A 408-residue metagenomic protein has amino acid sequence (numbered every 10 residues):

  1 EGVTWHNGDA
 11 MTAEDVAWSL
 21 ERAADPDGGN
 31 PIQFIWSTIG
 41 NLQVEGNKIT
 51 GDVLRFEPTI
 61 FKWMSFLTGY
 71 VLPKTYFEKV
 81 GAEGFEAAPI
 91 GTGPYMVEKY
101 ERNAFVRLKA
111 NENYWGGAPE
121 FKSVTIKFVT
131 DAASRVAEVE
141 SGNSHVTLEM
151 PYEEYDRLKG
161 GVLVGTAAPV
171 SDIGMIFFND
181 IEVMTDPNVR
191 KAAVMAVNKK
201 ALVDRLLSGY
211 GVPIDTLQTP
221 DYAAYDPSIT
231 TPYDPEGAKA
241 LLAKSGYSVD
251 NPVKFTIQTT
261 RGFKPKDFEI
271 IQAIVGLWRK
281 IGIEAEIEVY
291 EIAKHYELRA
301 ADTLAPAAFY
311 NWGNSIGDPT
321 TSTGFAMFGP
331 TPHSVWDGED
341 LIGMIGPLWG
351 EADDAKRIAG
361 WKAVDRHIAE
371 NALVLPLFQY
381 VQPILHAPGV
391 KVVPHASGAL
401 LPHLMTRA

Functional and structural regions predicted by a protein language model:
E1-G29, E45, T50, E138 (+1 more regions): Aromatic- and charge-enriched surface segment that lines or borders ligand/interaction sites
G8, H145-V146, G276-P330, G360: Periplasmic binding protein-like
V16-L20, I49-G51, G93-M96, V106-R107 (+3 more regions): Short, well-ordered beta-strand elements
D25-P26, F66-Y100, Y114-E120, D156-S171 (+6 more regions): Short, solvent-exposed loop/beta-turn-alpha elements that line the ligand-binding surface or hinge of extracytoplasmic
Q33-Y76: Surface-exposed binding/hinge segments that line and control ligand-binding clefts or catalytic entry sites
I60-M64, G91, S245-G262, P306-N311 (+1 more regions): Bilobed periplasmic-binding protein-like "clamshell/Venus-flytrap" ligand-binding domains
E83, N111-R157, E284, E291: Ligand-site clamp/hinge motif
K109-A110, K159, T185-G276, K280 (+1 more regions): Append "and occasionally in soluble cytosolic enzymes with long acidic Gly/Pro-rich linkers
